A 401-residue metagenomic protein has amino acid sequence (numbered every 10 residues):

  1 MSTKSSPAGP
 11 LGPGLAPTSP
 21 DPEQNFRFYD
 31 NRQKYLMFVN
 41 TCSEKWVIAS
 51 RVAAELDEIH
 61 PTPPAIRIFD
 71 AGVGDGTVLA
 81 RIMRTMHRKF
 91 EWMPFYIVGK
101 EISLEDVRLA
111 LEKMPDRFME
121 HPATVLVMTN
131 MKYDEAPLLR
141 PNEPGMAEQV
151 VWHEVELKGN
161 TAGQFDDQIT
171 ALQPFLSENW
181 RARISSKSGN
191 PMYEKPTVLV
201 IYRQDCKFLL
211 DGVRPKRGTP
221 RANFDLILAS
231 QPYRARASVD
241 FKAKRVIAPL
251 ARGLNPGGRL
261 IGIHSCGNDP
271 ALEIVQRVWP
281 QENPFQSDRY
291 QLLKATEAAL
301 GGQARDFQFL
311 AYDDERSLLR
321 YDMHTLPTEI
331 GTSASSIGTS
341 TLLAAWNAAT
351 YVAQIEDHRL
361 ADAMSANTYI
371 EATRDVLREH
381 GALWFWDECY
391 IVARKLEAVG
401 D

Functional and structural regions predicted by a protein language model:
M1-K34, T161-A182: N-terminal, positively charged/glycine-rich alpha-helical extensions of SAM-dependent methyltransferases
P17-A65, K113, G400: Class I SAM-dependent methyltransferase Rossmann-like catalytic core, especially the SAM/SAH-binding loop
E23, R81-A222, D357-S365: Class I S-adenosyl-L-methionine-dependent methyltransferase module
P63-G76, I97-V98: Conserved class I S-adenosyl-L-methionine
T219-R221, F241-P256: A short glycine-rich, Lys/Arg-flanked "PGG" loop and its adjoining helix->strand segment in the class I
G257-S265: Conserved beta-strand signature within the Rossmann-like core of class I S-adenosyl-L-methionine
C266, P270-V376: Substrate-binding/catalytic lobe of Class I Rossmann-like enzymes that use SAM or dcSAM, i.e., the mid-to-C-terminal
R378-D401: Core SAM-dependent methyltransferase catalytic element
